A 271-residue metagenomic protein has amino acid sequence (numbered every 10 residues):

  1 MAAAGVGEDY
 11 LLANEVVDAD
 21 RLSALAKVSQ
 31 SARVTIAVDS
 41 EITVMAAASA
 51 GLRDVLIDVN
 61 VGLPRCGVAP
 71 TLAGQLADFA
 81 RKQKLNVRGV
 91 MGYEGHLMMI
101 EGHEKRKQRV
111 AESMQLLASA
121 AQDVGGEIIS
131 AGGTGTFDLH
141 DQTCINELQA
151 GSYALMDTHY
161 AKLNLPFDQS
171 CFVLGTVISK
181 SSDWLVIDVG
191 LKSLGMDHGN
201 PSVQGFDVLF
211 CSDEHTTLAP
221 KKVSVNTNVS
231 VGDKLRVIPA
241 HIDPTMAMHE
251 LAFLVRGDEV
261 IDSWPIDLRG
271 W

Functional and structural regions predicted by a protein language model:
M1-Q30: N-terminal active-site wall of soluble small-molecule enzyme domains
N14-D20, V59-G62, S152-L155, D243 (+1 more regions): Short, acidic/turn-prone active-site loops that include or flank metal/cofactor- and phosphate-binding residues
D18, D39-E41, G133: Helix N-cap/beta->alpha junction signal
I36-A46, D54-V55, A73: Internal, well-ordered alpha/beta segment that forms a basic, Gly-enriched binding/recognition surface
L52-D54, D58-L165: Active-site loop/helix belt of alpha/beta enzymes
D157-A161, P166-D197: Functionally critical, mid-to-C-terminal surface segments that flank or help form catalytic/ligand
K180-W271: C-terminal accessory subdomain/extension
